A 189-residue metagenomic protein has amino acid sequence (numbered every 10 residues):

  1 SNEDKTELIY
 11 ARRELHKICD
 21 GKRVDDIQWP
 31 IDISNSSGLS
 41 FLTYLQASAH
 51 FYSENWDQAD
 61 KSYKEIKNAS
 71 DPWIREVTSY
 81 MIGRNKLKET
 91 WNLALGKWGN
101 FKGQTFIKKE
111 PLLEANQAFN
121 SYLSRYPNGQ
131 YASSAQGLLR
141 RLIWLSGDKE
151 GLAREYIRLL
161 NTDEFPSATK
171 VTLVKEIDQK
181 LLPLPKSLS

Functional and structural regions predicted by a protein language model:
S1-S189: Acidic, polar-rich low-complexity tracts and alpha-helical solenoid repeat scaffolds
